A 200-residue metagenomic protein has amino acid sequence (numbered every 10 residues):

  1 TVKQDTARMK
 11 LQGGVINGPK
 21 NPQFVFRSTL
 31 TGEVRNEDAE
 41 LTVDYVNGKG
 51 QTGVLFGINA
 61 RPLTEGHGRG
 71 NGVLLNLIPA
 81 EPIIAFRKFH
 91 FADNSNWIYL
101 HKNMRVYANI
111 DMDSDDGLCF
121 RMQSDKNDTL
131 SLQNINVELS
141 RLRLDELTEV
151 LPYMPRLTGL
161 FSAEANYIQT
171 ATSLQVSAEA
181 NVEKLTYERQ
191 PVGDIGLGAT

Functional and structural regions predicted by a protein language model:
T1-T200: Interface amphipathic segments
